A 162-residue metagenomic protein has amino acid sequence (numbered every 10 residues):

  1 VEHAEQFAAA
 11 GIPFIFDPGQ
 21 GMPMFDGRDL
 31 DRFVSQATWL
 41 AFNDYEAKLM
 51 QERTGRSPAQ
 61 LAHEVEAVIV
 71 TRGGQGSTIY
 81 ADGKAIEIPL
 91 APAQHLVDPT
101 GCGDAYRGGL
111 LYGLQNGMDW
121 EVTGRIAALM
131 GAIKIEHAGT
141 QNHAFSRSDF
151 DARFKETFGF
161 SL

Functional and structural regions predicted by a protein language model:
V1-P58, Q75-S77: Conserved beta-alpha-beta core of the PfkB/ribokinase-like small-molecule kinase fold
Q6, E52-L162: Conserved phosphate-binding/catalytic region of the ribokinase-like
